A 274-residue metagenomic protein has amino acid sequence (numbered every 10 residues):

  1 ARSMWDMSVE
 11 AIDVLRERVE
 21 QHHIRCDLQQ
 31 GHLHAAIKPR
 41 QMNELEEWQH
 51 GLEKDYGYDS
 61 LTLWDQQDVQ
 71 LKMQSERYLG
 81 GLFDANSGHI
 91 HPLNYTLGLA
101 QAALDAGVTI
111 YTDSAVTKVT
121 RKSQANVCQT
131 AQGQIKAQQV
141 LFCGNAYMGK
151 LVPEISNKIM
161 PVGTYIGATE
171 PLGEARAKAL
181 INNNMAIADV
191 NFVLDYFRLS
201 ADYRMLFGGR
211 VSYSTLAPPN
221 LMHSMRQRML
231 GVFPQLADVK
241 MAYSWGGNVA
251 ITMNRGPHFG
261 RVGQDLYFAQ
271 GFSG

Functional and structural regions predicted by a protein language model:
A1-A102: Rossmann-like flavin
D13, E20-Q29, V116-N126, T130-D265: Active-site substrate-recognition segment that forms the wall of the catalytic cavity or substrate channel
R18, A102, A106-T109, V232: Short alpha-helical functional segments enriched in proximate histidine and acidic residues
D27, L61-W64, T109-Y111, A242-S244: General small-molecule cofactor/ligand-binding pocket signal
L63-S75, T109-N126: A conserved short coil-to-beta-strand element within the FAD-binding core of flavoproteins
F83-D84, C128-T130, G271-F272: Short beta-strand segments that buttress and anchor functional surface loops
N86, G209-S212, F272-S273: Short, histidine-centered active-site or binding-site loop motifs used for metal coordination, general acid-base
D265-G274: Conserved mid-domain beta->alpha element of the FAD-binding
